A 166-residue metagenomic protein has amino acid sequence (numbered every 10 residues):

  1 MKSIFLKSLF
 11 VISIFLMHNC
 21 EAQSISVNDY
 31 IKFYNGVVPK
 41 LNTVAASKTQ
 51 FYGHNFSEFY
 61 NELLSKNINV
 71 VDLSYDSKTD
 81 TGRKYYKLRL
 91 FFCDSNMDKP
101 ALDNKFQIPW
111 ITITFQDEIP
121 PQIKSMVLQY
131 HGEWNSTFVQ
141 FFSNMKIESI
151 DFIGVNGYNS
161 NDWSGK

Functional and structural regions predicted by a protein language model:
M1-V27: Bacterial Sec-dependent N-terminal signal peptides
I25-K166: Residues within mature, well-folded domains
